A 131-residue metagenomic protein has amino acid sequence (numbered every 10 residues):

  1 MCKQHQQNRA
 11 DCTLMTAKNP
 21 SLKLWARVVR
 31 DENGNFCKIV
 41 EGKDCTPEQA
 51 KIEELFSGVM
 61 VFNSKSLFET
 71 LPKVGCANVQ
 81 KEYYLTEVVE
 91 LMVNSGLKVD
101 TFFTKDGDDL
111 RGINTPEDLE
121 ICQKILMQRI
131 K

Functional and structural regions predicted by a protein language model:
M1-N33, V61-S64, E69-V74: Conserved beta-loop-beta/alpha segment of the NTase-like Rossmann-fold superfamily that binds/positions NTPs
W25-R27, G112-T115: Short secondary-structure transition/capping segments
F36-D108, N114-E120, K124-I130: Catalytic-core segments of class I nucleotidyltransferases/pyrophosphorylases that form NMP-activated intermediates
